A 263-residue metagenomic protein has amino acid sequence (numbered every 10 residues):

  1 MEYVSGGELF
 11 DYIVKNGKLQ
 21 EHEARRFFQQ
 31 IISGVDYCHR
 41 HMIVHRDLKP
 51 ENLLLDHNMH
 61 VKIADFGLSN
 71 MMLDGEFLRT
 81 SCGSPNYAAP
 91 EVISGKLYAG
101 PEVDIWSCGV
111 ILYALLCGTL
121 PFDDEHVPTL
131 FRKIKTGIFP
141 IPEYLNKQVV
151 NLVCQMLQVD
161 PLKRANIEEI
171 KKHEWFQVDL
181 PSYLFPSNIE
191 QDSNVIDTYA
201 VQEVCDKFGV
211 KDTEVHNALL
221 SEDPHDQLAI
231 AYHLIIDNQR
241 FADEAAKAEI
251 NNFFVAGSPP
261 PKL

Functional and structural regions predicted by a protein language model:
M1-L180: Eukaryotic serine/threonine protein kinase catalytic domain
I111, P259-P260: A short, hydrophobic secondary-structure junction motif
L162, E168-P259: C-terminal regulatory tails of eukaryotic serine/threonine kinases
